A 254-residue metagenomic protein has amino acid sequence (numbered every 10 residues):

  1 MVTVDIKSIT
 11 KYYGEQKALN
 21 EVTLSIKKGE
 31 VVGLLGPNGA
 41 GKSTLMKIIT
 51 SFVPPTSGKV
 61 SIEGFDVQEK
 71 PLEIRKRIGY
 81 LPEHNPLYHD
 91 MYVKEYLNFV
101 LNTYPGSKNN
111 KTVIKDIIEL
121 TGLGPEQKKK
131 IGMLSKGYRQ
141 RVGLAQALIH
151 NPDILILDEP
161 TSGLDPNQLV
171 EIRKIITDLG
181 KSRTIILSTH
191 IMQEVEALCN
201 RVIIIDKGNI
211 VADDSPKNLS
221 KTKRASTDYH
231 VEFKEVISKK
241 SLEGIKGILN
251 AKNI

Functional and structural regions predicted by a protein language model:
T50: Helix-to-loop junction immediately C-terminal to a conserved catalytic motif
G58-D66, E73-I74: Conserved ABC transporter NBD signature motif
N98, N102-P105, N109-E126: Conserved ABC ATPase "signature" region
K130-G137: Conserved ABC ATPase signature
L155-E159: Catalytic Walker B motif of ABC-type/P-loop ATPase nucleotide-binding domains
E171-I254: ABC transporter nucleotide-binding domain
